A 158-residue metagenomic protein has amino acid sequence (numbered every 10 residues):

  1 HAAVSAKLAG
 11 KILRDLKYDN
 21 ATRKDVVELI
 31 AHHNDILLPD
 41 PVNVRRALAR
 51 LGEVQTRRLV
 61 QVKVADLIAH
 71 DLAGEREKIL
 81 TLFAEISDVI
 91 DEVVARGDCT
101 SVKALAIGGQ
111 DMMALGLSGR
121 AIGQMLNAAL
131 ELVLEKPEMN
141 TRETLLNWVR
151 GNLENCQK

Functional and structural regions predicted by a protein language model:
H1-A84: Divalent metal-dependent catalytic cores for phosphoryl transfer on phosphate-bearing substrates
A9-K17, D71-K158: Charged substrate- and nucleic-acid-binding regions of tRNA-handling and nucleotidyl-transfer enzymes, centered on
